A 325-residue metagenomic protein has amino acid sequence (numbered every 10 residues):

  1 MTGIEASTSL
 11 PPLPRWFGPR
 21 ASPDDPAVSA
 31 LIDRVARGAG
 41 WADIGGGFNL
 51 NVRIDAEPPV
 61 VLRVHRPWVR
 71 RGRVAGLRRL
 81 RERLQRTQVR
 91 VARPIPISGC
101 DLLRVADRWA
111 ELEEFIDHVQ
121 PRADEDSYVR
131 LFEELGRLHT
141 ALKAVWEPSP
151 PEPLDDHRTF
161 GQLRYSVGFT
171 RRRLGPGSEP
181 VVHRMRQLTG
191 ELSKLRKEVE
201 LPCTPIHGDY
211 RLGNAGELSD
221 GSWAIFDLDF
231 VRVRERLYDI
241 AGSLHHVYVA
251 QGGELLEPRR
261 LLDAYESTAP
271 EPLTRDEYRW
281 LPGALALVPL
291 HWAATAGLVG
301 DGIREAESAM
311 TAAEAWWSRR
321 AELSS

Functional and structural regions predicted by a protein language model:
M1-S98, L218-D220: Conserved NTP-binding catalytic cores of kinases and kinase-like/nucleotidyltransferase enzymes across multiple kinase
W16, G168-F169, R173, L256 (+1 more regions): ATP/Mg2+ or Mg2+-diphosphate-binding catalytic cores that bind nucleotide phosphates or diphosphates via glycine-rich
L31-A39, F169, L188-V199: Short Pro/Gly-enriched beta-strand edge/turn motifs at strand-loop
W41-E57, V61-L62, P94, L192-Y238: Active-site acidic catalytic loop and adjacent metal/ATP-binding pocket of ATP-dependent phosphoryl transfer enzymes
D55-E147: ATP-binding pocket architecture of kinase catalytic cores
R122-P180, C203: A cross-family kinase active-site recognition segment
L237-P270, L285-G302: Active-site activation/catalytic loop segments of kinase-like enzymes and analogous catalytic loops in related
P272-L285: All-alpha amphipathic helical-bundle segments outside canonical DNA-binding/catalytic cores that form hydrophobic
